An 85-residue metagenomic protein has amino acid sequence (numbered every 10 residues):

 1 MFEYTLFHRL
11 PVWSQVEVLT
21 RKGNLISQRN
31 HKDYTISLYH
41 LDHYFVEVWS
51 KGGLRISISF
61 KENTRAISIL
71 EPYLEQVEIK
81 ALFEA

Functional and structural regions predicted by a protein language model:
M1-A85: Polybasic/polar functional segments that serve as interface/processing modules
